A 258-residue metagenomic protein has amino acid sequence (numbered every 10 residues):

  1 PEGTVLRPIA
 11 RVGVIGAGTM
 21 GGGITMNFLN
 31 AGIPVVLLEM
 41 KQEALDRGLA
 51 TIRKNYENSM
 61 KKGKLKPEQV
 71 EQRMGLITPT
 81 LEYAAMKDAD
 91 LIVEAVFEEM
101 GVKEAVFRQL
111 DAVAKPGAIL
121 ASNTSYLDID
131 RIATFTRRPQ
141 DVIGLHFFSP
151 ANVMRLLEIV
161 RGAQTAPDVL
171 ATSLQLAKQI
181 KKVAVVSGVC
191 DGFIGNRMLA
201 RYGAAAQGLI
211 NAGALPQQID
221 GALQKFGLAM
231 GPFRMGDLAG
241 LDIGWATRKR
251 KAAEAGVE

Functional and structural regions predicted by a protein language model:
P1-E258: N-terminal glycine-rich phosphate-binding loop for ADP-containing cofactors
